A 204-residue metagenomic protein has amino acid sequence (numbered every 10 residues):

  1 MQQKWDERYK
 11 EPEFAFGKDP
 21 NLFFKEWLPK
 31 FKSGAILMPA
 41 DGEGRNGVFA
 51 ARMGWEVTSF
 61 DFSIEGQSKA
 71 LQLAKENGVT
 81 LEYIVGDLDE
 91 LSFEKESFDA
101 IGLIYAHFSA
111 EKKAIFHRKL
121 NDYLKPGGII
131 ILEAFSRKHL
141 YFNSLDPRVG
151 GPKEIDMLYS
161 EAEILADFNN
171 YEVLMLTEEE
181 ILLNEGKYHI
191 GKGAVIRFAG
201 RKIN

Functional and structural regions predicted by a protein language model:
M1-F31: Conserved class I S-adenosyl-L-methionine
S63-E65: Conserved SAM/SAH-binding beta-strand->alpha-helix loop
N77-L88: Conserved SAM-binding strand-loop segment of SAM-dependent methyltransferases
D89-A100: A short acidic, Gly/Pro-enriched loop at the edge of an enzyme's catalytic core that lines a small-molecule cofactor
D99-A114: A short SAM/SAH-binding and catalytic strip from SAM-dependent methyltransferases
A114-P126: A short glycine-rich, Lys/Arg-flanked "PGG" loop and its adjoining helix->strand segment in the class I
G127-F135: Conserved beta-strand signature within the Rossmann-like core of class I S-adenosyl-L-methionine
I155-E179, I196: Short alpha-helix
